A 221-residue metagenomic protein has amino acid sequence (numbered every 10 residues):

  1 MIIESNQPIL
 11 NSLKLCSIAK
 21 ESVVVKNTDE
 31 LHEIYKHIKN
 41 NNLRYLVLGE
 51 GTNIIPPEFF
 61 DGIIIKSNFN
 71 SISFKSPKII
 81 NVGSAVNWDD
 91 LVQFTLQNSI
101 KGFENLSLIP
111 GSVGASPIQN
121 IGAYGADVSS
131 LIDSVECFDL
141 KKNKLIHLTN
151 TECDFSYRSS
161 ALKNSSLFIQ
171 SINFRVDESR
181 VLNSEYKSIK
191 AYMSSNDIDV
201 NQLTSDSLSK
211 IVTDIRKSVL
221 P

Functional and structural regions predicted by a protein language model:
M1-D127, L131-V135, D139-K141: Anion-binding (especially nucleotide phosphate/pyrophosphate-binding) glycine-rich loop and adjoining beta-alpha core
I2-I3, I9-L15, I54, L145-P221: Phosphate/pyrophosphate- and phosphate-bearing ligand-binding catalytic cores of soluble enzymes
